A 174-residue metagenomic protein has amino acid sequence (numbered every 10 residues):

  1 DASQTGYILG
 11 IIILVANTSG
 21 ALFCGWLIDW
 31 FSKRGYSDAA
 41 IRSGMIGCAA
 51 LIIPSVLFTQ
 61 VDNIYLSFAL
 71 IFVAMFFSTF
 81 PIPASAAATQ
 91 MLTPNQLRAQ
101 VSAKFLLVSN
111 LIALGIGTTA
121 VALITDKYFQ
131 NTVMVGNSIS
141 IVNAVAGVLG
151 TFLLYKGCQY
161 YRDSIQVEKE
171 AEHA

Functional and structural regions predicted by a protein language model:
A2-G10, A40, S67, V135: Juxtamembrane helix-start elements in MFS-like secondary transporters
G6, S102-A103, I139: Membrane-interface helix-entry/capping residues at the boundaries of transmembrane alpha-helices
N17, A21, Q96-Q130: A late C-terminal transmembrane helix in Major Facilitator Superfamily
G20-Y36, T125-D126: Helix-to-loop junctions at the C-terminal end of transmembrane segments in multipass secondary transporters
S32-R34, T89-R98, F129-T132: Paired intracellular helix-loop junctions of major facilitator superfamily
S37-R42, L123-V145: A membrane-interface helix-boundary motif in multi-pass transporters
S37-S85: C-terminal transmembrane helical hairpin of 12-TM major facilitator-type secondary transporters
I52-V61, S140-E172: Multi-pass alpha-helical transporter architecture, strongest for 12-TM Major Facilitator/SLC carriers used
